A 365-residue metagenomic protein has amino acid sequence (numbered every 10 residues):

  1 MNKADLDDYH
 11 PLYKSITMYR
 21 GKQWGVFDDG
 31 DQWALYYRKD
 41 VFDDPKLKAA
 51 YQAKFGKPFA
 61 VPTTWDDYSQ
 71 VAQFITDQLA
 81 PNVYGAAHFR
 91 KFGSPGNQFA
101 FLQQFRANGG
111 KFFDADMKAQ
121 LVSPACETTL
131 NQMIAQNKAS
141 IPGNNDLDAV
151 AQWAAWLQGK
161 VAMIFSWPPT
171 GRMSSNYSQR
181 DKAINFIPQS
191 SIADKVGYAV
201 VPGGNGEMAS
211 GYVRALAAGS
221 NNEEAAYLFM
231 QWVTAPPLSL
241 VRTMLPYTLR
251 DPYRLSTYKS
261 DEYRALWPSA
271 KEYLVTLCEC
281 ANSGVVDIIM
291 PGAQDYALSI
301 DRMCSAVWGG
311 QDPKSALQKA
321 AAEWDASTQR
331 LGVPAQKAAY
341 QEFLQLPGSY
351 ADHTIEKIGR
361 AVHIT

Functional and structural regions predicted by a protein language model:
M1-A34, N97, P188-V200, F343 (+1 more regions): Hinge/lid segment of periplasmic solute-binding proteins
L6-G25, L35-Y36, V41, D66-Y84 (+2 more regions): Pocket-flanking alpha-helical
P11-K57, H88-A115, M208-A217, D295-C304: Periplasmic solute-binding protein
T63-D67, N144-Q158: Short helix-initiation/N-cap motifs at beta->coil->alpha
D67-I75, Q104, N108-D146, A193-G197 (+1 more regions): Glycine-centered hinge/linker elements that transmit conformational signals in sensory and ligand-binding systems
P81-V83, L157-W167: Alpha-to-beta junction loops
A149, F165-G171: Beta->alpha turn/N-cap motifs
P169-K182, Q189-S190, G203-R302, Q336 (+2 more regions): C-terminal lobe and pocket-closing loops of periplasmic/extracytoplasmic Venus-flytrap solute-binding proteins
